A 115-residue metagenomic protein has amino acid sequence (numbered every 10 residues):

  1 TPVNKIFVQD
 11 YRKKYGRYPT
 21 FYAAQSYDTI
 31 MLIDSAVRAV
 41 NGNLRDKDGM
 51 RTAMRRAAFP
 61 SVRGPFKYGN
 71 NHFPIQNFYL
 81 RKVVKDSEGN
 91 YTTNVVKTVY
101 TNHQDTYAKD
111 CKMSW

Functional and structural regions predicted by a protein language model:
T1-W115: Extracytosolic ligand-binding ectodomains
